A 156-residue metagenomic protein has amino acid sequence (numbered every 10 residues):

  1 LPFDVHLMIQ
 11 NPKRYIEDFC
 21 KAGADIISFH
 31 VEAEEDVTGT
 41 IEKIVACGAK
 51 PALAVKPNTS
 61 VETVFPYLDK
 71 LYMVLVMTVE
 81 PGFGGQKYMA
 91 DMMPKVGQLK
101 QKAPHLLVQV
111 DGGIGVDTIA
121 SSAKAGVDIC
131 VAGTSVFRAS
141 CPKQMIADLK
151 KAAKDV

Functional and structural regions predicted by a protein language model:
L1-L53: Glycine/small-residue-rich loop that forms an oxyanion/phosphate-binding "nest" at active or ligand-binding sites
F3-L7, I27-F29, P51-V55, V74-V76 (+2 more regions): Hydrophobic faces of well-ordered beta-strands that scaffold small-molecule active sites in alpha/beta enzyme cores
M8-P12, E32, K56-N58, V79 (+2 more regions): Active-site beta-loop-alpha junctions enriched in small/polar residues
K13-K21, T59-L71, I114-C130: Catalytic cores of alpha/beta
F19, V74, L99, D111 (+3 more regions): Conserved, mostly hydrophobic/aromatic
I27-E35, L75-G85, A125-M145: Glycine-rich phosphate-binding active-site loops on the catalytic face of alpha/beta enzymes
I44, A123, F137-V156: C-terminal helical cap(s) of enzyme catalytic domains, especially alpha/beta-barrels
P57, T63-A103, L107, T118 (+1 more regions): Glycine/Thr-rich beta-alpha phosphate-binding loop at enzyme active sites
